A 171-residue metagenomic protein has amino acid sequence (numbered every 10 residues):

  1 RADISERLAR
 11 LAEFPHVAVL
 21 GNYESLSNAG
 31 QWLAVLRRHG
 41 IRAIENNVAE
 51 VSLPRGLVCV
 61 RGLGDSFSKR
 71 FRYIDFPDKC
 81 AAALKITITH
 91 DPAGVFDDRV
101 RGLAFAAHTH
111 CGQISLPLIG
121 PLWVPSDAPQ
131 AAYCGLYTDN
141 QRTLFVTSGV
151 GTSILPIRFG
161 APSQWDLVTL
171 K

Functional and structural regions predicted by a protein language model:
R1, H16-Y23, I86-H90, G102-A106: Active-site beta-strand/loop signature of hydrolases that rely on acidic residues for catalysis
R1-S52: Core catalytic region of metal-dependent phosphoesterases/phosphodiesterases, especially metallo-beta-lactamase-like
L8-E13, D78-A81, D98-V100: Short, conserved loop/helix-junction motifs that constitute active-site signature segments in enzyme catalytic cores
P15-V17, R42, C59, L84-I86 (+2 more regions): Proline-centered loop/turn at the N-terminus of a beta-strand
V17, P92-L167: Conserved beta-sheet core of the metallophosphoesterase superfamily
N22-Y23, N47-V48, L63-S66, D91 (+2 more regions): Active-site metal-binding loops of divalent metal-dependent hydrolases
A34-E45, L53-T89, A93-F96, I157-F159: Binuclear metal-dependent hydrolase catalytic cores centered on His/Asp/Glu-rich metal-binding motifs
N47-P54, G135-D139: Short acidic-hydrophobic surface loop/beta-edge motif
